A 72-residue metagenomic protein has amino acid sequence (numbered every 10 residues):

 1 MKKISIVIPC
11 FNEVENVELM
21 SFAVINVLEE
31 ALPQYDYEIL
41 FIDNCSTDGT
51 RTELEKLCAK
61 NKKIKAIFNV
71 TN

Functional and structural regions predicted by a protein language model:
M1-N72: Structured catalytic core of nucleotide-sugar glycosyltransferases
